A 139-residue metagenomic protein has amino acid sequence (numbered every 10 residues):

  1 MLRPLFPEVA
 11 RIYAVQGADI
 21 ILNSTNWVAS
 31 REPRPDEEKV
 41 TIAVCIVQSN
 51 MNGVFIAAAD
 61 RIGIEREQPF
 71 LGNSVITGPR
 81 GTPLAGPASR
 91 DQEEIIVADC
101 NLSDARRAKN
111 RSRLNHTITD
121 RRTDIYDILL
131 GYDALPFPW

Functional and structural regions predicted by a protein language model:
L2-E94: CN hydrolase (nitrilase-like) catalytic-core segments centered on the catalytic cysteine and neighboring Lys/Glu
F55-W139: C-terminal beta-strand edge segments of enzyme domains
